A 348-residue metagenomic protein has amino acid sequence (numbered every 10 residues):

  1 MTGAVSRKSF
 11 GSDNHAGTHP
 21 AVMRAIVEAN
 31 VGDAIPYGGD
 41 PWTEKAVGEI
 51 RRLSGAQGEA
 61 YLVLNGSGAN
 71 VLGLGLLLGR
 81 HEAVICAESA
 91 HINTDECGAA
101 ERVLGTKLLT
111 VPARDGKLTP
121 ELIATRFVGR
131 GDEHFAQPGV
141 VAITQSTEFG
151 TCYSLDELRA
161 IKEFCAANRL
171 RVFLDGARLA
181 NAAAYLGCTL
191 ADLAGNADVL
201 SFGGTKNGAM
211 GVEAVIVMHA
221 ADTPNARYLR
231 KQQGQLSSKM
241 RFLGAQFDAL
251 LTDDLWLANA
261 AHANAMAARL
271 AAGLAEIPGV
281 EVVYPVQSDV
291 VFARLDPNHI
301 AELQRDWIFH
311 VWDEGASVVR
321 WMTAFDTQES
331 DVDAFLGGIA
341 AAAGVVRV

Functional and structural regions predicted by a protein language model:
T2-D306, W312-T327, F335-V348: Conserved PLP-enzyme active-site core in the AAT-like
